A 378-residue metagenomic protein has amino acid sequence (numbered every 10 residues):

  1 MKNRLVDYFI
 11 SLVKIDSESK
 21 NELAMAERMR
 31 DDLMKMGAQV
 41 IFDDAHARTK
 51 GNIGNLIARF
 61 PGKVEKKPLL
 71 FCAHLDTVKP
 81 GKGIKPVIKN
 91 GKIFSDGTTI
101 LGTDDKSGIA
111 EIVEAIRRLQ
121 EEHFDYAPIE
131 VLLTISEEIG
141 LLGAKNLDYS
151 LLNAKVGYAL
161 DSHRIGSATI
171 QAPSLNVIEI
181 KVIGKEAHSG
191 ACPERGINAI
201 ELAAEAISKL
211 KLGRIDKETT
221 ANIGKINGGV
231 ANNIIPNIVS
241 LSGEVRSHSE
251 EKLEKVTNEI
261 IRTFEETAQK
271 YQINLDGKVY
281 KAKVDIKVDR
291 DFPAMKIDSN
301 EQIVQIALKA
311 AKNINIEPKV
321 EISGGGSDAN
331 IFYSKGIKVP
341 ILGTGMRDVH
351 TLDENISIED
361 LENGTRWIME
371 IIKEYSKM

Functional and structural regions predicted by a protein language model:
M1-L23, R290, V349-T351: N-terminal capping segment at the start of a domain
E18-E65: A non-catalytic alpha/beta surface segment that caps or lines the substrate-entry region of metallo-dependent hydrolase
A26, G51-N52, R59, E65-P128 (+2 more regions): Active-site metal-coordination/substrate-binding segment of hydrolases, especially metallo-dependent peptidases
H46, L75-T77, L132-G140, S162-R164 (+2 more regions): Acidic, glycine-rich active-site loops and adjacent beta-strand->loop/helix elements that engage anionic groups
V78-G91, T169-K181, K309, P340: Acidic-glycine-rich active-site phosphate/pyrophosphate-binding loop
I88-I100, I183-A187, I314, M346-V349: Glycine/charged-rich beta-loop-alpha catalytic/anionic-binding loops adjacent to active sites
T99-P173, I215, N232-N233, L241-E244 (+1 more regions): Acidic/histidine-rich catalytic neighborhood of metal-dependent amide-processing enzymes
A199-M378: Metal-dependent amide/peptide-bond hydrolase catalytic core, centered on the "pita-bread" metallohydrolase fold
